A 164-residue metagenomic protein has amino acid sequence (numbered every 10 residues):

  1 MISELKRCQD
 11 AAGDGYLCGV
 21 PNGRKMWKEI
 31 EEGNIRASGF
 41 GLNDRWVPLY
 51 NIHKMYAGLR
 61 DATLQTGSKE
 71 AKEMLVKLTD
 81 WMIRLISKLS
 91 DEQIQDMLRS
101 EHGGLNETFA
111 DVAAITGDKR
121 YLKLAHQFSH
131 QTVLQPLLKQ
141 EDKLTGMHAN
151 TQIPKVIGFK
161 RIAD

Functional and structural regions predicted by a protein language model:
M1-D164: Glycan-recognition and catalytic cores of secretory/periplasmic carbohydrate-active enzymes
